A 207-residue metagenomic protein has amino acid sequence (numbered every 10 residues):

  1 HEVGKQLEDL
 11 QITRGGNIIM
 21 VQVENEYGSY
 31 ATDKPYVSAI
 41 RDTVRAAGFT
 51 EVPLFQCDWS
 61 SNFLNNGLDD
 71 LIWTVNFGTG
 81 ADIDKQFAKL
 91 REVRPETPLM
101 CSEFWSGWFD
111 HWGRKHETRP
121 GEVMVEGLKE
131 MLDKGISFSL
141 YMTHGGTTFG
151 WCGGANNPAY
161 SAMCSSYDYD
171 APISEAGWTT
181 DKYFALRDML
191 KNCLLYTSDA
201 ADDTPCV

Functional and structural regions predicted by a protein language model:
E2-L64: Active-site neighborhood of glycoside hydrolase catalytic domains
I18-Q22, P53, D70-I72, P98-L99 (+1 more regions): Structural preference for beta-strand elements that scaffold enzyme active sites
V23, Q56, V75, C101 (+1 more regions): Conserved beta-strand positions
V23-T32, N76-T79, G107-E122, D170-W178: The substrate-binding groove and active-site-proximal loops of carbohydrate-active enzymes, especially glycoside
A31-A46, W59-K89, F149-G154: Substrate-binding cleft/loops of secretory-pathway carbohydrate-active enzymes
G80-A162: Catalytic-core region of carbohydrate-active enzymes that cleave or remodel glycosidic bonds
G150-L195: Aromatic-rich peripheral "rim/lid" segments of glycoside hydrolase catalytic domains that contact and position glycan
Y196-A201: Conserved small/polar residues in nucleotide/adenosyl-binding loops
